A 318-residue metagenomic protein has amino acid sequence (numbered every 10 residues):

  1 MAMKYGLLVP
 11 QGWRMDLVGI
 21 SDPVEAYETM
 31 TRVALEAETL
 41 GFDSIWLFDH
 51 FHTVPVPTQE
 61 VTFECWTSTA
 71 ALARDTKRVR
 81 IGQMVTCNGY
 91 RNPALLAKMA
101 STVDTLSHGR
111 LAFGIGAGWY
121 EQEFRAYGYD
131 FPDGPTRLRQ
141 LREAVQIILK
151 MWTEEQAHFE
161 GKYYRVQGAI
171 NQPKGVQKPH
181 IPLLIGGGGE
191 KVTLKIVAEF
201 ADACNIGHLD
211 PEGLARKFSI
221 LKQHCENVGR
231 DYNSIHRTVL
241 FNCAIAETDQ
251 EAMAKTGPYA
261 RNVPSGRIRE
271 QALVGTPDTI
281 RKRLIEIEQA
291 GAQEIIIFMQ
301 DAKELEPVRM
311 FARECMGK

Functional and structural regions predicted by a protein language model:
M1-D75, P179-I181, A254, F298: N-terminal beta1-alpha1-beta2 module of alpha/beta enzyme domains
Y5-V9, I45-L47, R80-Q83, L111-I115 (+4 more regions): Hydrophobic faces of well-ordered beta-strands that scaffold small-molecule active sites in alpha/beta enzyme cores
V9, D133-G175, G207-Q293, F298 (+2 more regions): An alpha-helical appendage that flanks or caps ligand/catalytic pockets
Q11-E28, T86-A94, P135, K178-K191 (+1 more regions): Active-site mouth loops of central-metabolism enzymes
V24-A37, L96-M99, G186-E199, A254-P258 (+1 more regions): Short, acidic/polar
A37, G41, D49, L72 (+12 more regions): Conserved, mostly hydrophobic/aromatic
T58-G82, Q140-M151, N227, Y232 (+1 more regions): Alpha-helix-loop-beta-strand connector modules within alpha/beta enzyme cores
G89-F200, S219, V228, N233: Internal, glycine-rich beta/alpha segment that forms the wall or movable "lid" of small-molecule/cofactor binding
